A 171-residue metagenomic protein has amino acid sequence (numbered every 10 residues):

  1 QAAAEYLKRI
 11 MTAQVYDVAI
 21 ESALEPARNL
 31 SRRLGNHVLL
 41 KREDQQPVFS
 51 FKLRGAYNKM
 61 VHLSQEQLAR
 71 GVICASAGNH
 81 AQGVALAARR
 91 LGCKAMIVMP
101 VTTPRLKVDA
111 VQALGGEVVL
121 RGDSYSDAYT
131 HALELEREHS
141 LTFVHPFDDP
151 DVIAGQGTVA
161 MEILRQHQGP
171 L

Functional and structural regions predicted by a protein language model:
Q1-L171: PLP-dependent amino-acid enzyme catalytic core
